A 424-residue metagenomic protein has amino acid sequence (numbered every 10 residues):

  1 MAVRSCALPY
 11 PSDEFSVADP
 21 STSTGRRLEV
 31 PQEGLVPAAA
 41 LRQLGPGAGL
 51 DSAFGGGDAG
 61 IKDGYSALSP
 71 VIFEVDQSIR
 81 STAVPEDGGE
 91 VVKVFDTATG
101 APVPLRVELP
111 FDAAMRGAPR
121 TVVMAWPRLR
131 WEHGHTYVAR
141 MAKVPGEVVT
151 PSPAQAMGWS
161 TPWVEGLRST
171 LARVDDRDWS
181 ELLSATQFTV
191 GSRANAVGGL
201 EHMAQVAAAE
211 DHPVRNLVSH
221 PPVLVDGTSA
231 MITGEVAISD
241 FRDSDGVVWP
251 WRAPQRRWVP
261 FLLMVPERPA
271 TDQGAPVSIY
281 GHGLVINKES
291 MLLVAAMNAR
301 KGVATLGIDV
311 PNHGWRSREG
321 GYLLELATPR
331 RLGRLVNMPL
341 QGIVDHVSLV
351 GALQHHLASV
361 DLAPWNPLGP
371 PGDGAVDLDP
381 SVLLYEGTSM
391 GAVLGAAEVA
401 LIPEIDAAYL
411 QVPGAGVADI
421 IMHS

Functional and structural regions predicted by a protein language model:
A2-S239, D243: Acidic, low-complexity Ser/Thr/Gly/Pro-rich repeat segments typical of extracellular/periplasmic and surface-exposed
G117-E147, P254-A295: A conserved hydrophobic secondary-structure block that centers on an alpha-helix together with its immediately flanking
G146, N195, S239-F241, G283-N287 (+3 more regions): Solvent-exposed loop/turn segments at secondary-structure junctions within structured extracellular/periplasmic domains
D243-R256, A270-L368: Cap/lid segment of the alpha/beta-hydrolase catalytic domain
P276-V277, V382-L384, A407: Structural motif
D309, E386, Q411-V412: Alpha/beta-hydrolase-fold catalytic nucleophile elbow
S317, G321, A396-S424: Hydrolase active-site cap/lid region
P367-S389: Alpha/beta-hydrolase fold nucleophile elbow
